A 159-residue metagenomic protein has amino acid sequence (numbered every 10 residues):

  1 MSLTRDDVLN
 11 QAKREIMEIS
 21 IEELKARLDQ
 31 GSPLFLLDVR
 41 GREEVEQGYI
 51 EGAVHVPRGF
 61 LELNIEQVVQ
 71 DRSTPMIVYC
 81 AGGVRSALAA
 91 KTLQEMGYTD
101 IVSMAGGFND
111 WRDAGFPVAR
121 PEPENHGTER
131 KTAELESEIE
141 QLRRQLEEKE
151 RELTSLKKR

Functional and structural regions predicted by a protein language model:
M1-F35, R42-P75, V84-R159: Rhodanese-like catalytic fold shared by cysteine-dependent sulfurtransferases and DSP/PTP-type phosphatases
V78-C80: Short, surface-exposed ligand- or partner-binding patches at beta-edge/loop junctions that are enriched in aromatics
